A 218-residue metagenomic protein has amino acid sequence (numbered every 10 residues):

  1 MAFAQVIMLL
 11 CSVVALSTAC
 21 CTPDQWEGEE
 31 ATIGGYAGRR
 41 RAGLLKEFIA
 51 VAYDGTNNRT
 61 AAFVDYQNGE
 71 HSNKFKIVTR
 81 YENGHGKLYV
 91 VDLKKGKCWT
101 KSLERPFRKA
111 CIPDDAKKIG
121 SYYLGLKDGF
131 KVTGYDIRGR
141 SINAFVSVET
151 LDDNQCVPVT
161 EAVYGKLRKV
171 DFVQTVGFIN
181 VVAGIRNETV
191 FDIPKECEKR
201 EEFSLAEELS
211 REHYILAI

Functional and structural regions predicted by a protein language model:
A2-R59, G69-E70, S121-L126, V190-I218: N-terminal leader/targeting segments and the immediate start of mature chains
Q5-C11, C98-T100, N180-R186: Short, intrinsically disordered, charge-biased short linear motifs at domain edges
S17-T18, Q25-G28, R59, K94 (+6 more regions): Secreted/processed peptides and extracellular or luminal domains of membrane proteins
A19-T22, K97-K101, A110-I112, Q155-V159 (+1 more regions): Sequence contexts marking disulfide-bonded cysteines in secreted/extracellular proteins
Q25, A50-A61, I77-K87, K127-F130 (+2 more regions): Short, solvent-exposed coil/turn segments at beta-strand boundaries
E47-D115, Y164-F172: An acidic-aromatic
R105-G134: Acidic, glycine-rich loop-and-strand cores that form catalytic or ligand-binding grooves in diverse globular domains
D128-R200: Gly/Pro-enriched, hydrophobic low-complexity segments that function as extracytoplasmic propeptides/linkers
